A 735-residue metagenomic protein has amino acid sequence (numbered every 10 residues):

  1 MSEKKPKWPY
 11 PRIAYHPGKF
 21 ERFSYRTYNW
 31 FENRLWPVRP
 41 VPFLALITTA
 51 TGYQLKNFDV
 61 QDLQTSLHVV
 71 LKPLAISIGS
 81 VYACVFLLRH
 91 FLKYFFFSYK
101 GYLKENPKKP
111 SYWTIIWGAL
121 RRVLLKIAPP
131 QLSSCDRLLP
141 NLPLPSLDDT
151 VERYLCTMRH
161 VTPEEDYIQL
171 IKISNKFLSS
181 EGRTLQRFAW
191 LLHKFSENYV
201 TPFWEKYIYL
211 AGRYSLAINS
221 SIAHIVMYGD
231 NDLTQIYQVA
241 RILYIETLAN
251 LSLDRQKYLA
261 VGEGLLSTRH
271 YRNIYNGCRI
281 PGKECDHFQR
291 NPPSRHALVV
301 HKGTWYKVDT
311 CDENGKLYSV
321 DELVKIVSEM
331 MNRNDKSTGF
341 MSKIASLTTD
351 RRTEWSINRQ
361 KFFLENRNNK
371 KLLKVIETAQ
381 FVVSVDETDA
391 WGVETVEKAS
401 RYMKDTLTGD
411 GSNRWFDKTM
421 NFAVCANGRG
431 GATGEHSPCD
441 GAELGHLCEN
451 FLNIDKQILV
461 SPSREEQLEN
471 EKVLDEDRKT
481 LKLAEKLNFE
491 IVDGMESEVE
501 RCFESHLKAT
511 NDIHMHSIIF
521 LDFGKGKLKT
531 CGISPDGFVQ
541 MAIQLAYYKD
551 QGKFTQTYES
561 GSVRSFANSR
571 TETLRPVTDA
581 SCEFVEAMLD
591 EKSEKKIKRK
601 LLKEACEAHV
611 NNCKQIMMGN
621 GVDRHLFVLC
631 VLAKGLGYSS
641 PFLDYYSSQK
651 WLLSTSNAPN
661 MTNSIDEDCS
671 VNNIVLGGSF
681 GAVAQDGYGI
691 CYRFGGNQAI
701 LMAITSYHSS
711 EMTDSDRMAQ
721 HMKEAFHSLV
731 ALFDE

Functional and structural regions predicted by a protein language model:
M1-K418, N427-G428, E435, C439-E735: Long, Pro/Ser/Thr-rich low-complexity/intrinsically disordered regulatory tracts in eukaryotic proteins
